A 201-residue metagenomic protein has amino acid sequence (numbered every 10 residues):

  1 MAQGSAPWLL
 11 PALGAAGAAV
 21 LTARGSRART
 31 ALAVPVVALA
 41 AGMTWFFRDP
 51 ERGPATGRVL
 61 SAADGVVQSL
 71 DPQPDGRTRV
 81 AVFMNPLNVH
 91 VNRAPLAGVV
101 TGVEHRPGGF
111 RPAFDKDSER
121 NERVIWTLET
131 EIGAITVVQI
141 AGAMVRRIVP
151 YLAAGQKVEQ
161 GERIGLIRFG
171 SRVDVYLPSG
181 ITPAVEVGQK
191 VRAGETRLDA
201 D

Functional and structural regions predicted by a protein language model:
M1-D201: Contiguous, well-folded functional domains in the mature portion of proteins
